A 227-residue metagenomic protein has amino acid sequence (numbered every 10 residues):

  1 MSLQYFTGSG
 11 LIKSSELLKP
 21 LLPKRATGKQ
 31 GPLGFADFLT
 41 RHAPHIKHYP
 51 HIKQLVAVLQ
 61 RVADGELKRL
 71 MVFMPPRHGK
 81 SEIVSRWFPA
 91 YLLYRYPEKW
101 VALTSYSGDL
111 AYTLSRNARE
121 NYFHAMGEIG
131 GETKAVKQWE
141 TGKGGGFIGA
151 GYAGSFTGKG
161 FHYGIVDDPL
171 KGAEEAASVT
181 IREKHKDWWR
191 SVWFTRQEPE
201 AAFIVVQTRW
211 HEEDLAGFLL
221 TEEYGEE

Functional and structural regions predicted by a protein language model:
M1-H78, E82-E227: Short, flexible loop motifs at catalytic/binding sites
